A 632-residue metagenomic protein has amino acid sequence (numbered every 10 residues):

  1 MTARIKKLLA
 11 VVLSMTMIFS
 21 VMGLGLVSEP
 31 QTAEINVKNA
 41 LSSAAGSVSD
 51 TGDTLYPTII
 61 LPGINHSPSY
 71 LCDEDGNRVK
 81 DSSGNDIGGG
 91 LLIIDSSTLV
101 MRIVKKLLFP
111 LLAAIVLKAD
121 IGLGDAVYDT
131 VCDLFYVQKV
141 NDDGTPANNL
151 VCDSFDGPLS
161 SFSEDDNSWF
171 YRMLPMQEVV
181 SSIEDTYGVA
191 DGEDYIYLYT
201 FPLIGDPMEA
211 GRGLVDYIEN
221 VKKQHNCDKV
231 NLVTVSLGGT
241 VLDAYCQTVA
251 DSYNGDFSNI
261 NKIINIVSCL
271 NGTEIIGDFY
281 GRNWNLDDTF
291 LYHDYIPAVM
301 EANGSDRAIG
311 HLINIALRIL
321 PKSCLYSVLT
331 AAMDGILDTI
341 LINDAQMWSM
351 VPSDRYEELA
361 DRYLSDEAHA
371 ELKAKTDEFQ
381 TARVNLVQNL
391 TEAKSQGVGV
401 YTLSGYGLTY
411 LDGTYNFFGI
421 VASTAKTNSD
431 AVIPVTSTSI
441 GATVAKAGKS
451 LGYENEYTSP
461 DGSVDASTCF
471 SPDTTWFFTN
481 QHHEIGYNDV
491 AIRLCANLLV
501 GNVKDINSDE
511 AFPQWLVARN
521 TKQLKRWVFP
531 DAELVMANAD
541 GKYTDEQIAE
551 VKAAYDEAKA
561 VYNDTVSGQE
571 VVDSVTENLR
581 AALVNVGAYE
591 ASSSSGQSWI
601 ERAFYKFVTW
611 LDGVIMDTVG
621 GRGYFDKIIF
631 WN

Functional and structural regions predicted by a protein language model:
T2-V12: N-terminal Sec-pathway targeting helices
G25-T58, S593-I600, Y605, T609-D612 (+2 more regions): Low-complexity, acidic Ser/Thr/Pro-rich repeat tracts that form intrinsically disordered stalk/linker regions of very
A33-V233, T240-Y295, T409, G419-A422 (+2 more regions): N-terminal non-catalytic accessory region
P68, G76, S82-V100, G587-M616: Compositionally biased, charge-rich terminal segments
D194-Y197, F201-M208, T330-F417, K446: Alpha/beta-hydrolase fold catalytic core
T248, S252-Y253, N261, N265-A374 (+1 more regions): Alpha/beta-hydrolase
L524-Y605, W610: Beta-rich interaction/scaffold domains
